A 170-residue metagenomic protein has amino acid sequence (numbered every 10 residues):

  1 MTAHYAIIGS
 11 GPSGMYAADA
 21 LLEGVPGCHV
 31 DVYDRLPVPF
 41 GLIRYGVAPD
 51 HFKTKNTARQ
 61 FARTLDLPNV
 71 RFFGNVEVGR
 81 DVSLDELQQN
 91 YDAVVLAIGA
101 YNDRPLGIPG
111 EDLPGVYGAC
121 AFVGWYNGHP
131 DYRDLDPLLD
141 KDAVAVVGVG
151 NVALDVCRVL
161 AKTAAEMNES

Functional and structural regions predicted by a protein language model:
A3-V78, E86, R158-S170: Beta1-alpha1 glycine-rich phosphate/pyrophosphate-binding loop at the start of Rossmann-like nucleotide-binding domains
Y33, Y91-G99, V144-V147: Short hydrophobic core segments
A48-T54, L96-P109: Ferredoxin-type iron-sulfur electron-transfer modules and their immediate structural context
V78-D81, G124: Short acidic loop-to-helix transition motifs that present clustered carboxylates
E86-A93, L139-D140: Core beta-strand elements of the Rossmann-like FAD/NAD(P) dinucleotide-binding domain in flavoenzyme oxidoreductases
D103-S170: Glycine-rich dinucleotide-binding loop and its adjacent helix/turn
